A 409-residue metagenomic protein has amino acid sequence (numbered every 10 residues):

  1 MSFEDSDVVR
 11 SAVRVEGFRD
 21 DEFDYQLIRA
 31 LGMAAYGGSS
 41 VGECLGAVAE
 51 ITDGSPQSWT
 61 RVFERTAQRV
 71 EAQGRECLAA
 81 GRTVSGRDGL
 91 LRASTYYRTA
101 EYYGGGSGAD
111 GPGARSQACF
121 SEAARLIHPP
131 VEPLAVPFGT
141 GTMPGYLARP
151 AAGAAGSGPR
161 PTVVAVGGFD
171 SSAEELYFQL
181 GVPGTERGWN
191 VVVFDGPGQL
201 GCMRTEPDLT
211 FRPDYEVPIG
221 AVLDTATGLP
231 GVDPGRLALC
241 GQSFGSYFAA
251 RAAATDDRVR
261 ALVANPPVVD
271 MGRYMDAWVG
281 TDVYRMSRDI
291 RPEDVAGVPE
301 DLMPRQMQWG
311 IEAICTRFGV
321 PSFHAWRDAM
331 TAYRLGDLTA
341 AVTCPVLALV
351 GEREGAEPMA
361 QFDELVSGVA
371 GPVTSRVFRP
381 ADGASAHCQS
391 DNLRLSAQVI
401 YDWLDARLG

Functional and structural regions predicted by a protein language model:
F63, A67-V70, G105, G111-G156: N-terminal cap/lid segment of alpha/beta-hydrolase-fold proteins
A154-R160, A165-V192, P197-M203: Short substrate-entry loop that stabilizes the transition state in hydrolases
L209-G231: Alpha/beta-hydrolase active-site loop
A254-A325, L349-V350: Hydrolase active-site cap/lid region
V342-T343, A348-V350: Short beta-strand/loop motif that positions the catalytic acidic residue of the alpha/beta-hydrolase fold
C344, G355-S367: Short alpha-helix in the alpha/beta-hydrolase fold that links the catalytic acid
V366-S385: Catalytic histidine neighborhood in serine/cysteine hydrolases with alpha/beta-hydrolase-type architecture
A381, A386-G409: Catalytic active-site module of serine/aspartate enzymes centered on a nucleophile-bearing elbow/loop
